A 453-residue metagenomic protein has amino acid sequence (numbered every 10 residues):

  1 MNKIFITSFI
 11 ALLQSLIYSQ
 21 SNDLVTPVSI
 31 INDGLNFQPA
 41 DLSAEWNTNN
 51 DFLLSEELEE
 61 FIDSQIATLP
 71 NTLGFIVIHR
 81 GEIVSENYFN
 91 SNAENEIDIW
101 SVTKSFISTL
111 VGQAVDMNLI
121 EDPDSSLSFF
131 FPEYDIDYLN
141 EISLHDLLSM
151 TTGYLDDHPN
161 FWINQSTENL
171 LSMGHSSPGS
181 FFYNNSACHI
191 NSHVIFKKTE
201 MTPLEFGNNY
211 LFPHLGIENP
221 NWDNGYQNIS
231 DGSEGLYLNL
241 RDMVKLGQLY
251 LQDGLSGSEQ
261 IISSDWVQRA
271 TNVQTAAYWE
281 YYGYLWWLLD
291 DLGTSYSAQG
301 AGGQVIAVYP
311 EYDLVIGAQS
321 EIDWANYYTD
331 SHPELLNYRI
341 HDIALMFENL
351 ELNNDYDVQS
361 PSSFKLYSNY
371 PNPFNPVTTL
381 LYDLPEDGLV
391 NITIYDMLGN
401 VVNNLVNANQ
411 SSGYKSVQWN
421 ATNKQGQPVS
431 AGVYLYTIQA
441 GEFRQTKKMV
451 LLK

Functional and structural regions predicted by a protein language model:
S21-N50, N349-N369, P385, V402: Residue-level detector of functionally pivotal "anchor" positions at catalytic/ligand-binding pockets or at interdomain
E60-D63, D355-Y370, F374-Y395, N404-A408 (+2 more regions): Glycine-centered coil/turn sites that cap beta-strands in beta-rich domains
I62-N92, I306-A307, D313-G317: A short, well-structured edge-of-sheet supersecondary motif
D63, A67-T68, E96, A114-Y183: Active-site-proximal loop and beta-strand segments within enzyme catalytic domains
G81, D98-D122, L147, N191-I195 (+1 more regions): Active-site SXXK
M117-M150, E200-E234, L238: Active-site helix/loop module of the DD-peptidase/beta-lactamase fold, centered on the serine-lysine SxxK catalytic
N219, V267-I316: Active-site Gly/Thr loop motif
N404, A408, S412, S416-Q418 (+1 more regions): C-terminal tail/sorting-segment detector
